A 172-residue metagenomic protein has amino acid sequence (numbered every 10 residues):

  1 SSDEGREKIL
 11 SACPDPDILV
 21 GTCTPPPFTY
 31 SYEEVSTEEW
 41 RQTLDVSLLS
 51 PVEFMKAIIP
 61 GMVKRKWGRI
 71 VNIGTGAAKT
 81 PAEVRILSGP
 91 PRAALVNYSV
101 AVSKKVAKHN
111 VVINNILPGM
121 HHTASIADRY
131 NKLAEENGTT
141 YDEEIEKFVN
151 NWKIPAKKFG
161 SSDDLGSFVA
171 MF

Functional and structural regions predicted by a protein language model:
R6, Y30-Y32, E39-L44, N150: Substrate-binding pocket helix/loop in short-chain dehydrogenase/reductase
V20, V71, I113-I116, I126 (+1 more regions): Hydrophobic structural elements of the Rossmann-like NAD(P)H-binding subdomain that define the short-chain
T22-F28: Conserved NAD(P)H cofactor-binding loop of Rossmann-fold oxidoreductase domains
E39, R69-A94, S99-K108, G119-H121 (+1 more regions): Catalytic loop of short-chain dehydrogenase/reductase
M55-K56, V100: A short, exposed helix-loop element centered on a Lys and neighboring polar residues
K79, P118-D128, K132, E136: Short, flexible catalytic-loop segment of classical short-chain dehydrogenase/reductase
K108, N115, G138-F172: C-terminal helical subdomain
